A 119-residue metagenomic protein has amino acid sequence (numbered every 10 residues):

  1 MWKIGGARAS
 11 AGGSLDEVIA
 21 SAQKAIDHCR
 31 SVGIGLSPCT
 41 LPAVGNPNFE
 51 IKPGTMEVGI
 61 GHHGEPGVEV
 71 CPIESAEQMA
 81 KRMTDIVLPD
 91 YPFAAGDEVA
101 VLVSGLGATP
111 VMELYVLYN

Functional and structural regions predicted by a protein language model:
M1-H63: Internal, active-site/partner-interface "lid" segment
G6, G61-V70, L102-A108: Active-site-proximal beta-alpha loop/turn segments in soluble metabolic enzymes
G13, A20, V70-C71, E113: A short secondary-structure junction signal
E17-K24, K81-I86, D90: Alpha/propeptide regions of enzymes that mature by internal proteolysis
I19, E77, V111-Y115: Conserved structured core elements
G67-A80: Active-site pocket-shaping loop/turn-to-helix segments
I86-N119: C-terminal non-catalytic interaction/assembly regions of soluble proteins
